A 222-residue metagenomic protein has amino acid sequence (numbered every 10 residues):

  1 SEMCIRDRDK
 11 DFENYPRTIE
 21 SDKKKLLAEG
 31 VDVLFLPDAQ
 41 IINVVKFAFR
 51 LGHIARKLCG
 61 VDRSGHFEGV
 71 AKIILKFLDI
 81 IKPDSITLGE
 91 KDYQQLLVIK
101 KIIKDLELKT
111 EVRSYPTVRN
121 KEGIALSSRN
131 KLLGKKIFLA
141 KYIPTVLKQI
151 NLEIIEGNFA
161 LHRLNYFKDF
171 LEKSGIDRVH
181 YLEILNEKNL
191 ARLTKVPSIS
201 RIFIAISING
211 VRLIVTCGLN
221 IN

Functional and structural regions predicted by a protein language model:
E2-I5: Short, small-residue-biased leader/transition segments that mark boundaries at the very start of proteins
R8, R50-R56, I81, L126-R129 (+1 more regions): Acidic/polar active-site rim loop that often engages polyanionic ligands
K10-Y15, R129-L132: Short glycine-enriched, charge-decorated loop/helix-capping segments at active-site entrances that position
E13-I86: Divalent-metal (Mg2+/Mn2+/Ca2+)-assisted nucleotide/phosphate chemistry catalytic cores
L26, L88, G123, L182 (+1 more regions): Residue-level signal for inorganic ion chemistry
D38, E90, P116, N186 (+1 more regions): Short secondary-structure boundary segments
D92-H180, L185: Glycine-rich, Lys/Arg-enriched anion-binding loops that position phosphate/diphosphate groups for phosphoryl
Y166-N222: Phosphate/ribose-recognition catalytic cores of enzymes acting on nucleotide-derived substrates
